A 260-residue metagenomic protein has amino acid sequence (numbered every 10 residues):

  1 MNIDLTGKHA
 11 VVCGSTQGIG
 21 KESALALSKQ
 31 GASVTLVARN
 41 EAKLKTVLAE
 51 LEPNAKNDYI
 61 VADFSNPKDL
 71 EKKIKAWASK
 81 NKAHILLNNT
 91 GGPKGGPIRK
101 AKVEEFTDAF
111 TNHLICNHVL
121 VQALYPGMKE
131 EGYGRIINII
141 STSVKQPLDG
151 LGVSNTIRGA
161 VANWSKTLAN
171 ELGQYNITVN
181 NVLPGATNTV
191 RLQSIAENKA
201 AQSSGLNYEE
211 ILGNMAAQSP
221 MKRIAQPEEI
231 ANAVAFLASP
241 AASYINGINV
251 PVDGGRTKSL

Functional and structural regions predicted by a protein language model:
D4, Q146, A235, N246-L260: Short C-terminal tail/terminal secondary-structure segment of NAD(P)H-dependent dehydrogenase/reductase domains
H9, T16-Q17: Conserved glycine-rich cofactor-binding loop
L51-K68: Rossmann-fold cofactor-recognition segment
H84, G92, R99-V119, Y133 (+3 more regions): Catalytic Tyr-X3-Lys loop
P126, N170-E171, S243: Alpha-helical segment proximal to the catalytic Tyr-Lys
I137-V161, S165-Q174, G185-T187: Catalytic loop of short-chain dehydrogenase/reductase
G173, T178, I245-G247: Short, small/polar-rich loop/turn modules that mediate ligand/substrate recognition or access, typified
L206-Y208, S219-I230: A conserved structural motif in NAD(P)-dependent oxidoreductases
